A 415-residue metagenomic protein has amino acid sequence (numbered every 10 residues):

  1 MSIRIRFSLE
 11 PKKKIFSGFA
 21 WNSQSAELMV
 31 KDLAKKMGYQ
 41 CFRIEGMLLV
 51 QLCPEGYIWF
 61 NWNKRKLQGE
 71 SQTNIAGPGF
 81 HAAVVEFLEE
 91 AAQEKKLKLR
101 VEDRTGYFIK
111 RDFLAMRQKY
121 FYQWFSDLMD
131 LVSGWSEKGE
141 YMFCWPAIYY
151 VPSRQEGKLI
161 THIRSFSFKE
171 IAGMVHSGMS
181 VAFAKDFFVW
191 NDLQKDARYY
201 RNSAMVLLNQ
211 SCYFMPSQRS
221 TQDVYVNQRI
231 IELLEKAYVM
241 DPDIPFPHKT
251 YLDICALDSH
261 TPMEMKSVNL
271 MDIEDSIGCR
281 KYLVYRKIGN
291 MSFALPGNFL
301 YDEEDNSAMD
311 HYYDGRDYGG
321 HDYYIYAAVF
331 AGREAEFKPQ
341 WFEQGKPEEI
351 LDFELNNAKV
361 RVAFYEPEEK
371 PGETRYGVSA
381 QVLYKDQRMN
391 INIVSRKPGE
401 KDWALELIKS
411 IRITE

Functional and structural regions predicted by a protein language model:
M1-R280, R286, D305-A308, Y312-Y324: Acidic (Asp/Glu-rich) sequence patches and key acidic residues that form negatively charged surfaces used
V30-I44, G297-D305, E343-N356: Short secondary-structure junctions
L52, W59-W62, A294-L295, D322-A327 (+3 more regions): Short amphipathic beta-strand/extended segments with alternating polar/hydrophobic composition
G69, Y301, N390-N392: Short hydrophobic/aromatic-rich beta-strand segments that constitute the beta-sheet cores of beta-sandwich/beta-barrel
G77-V85, K397-I408: Short, charged, low-complexity patches
K287, A294, E336-K397, D402 (+1 more regions): Signature of long, low-cysteine stretches enriched in small and polar/charged residues
K287-W341, E368-E369: Secretory pathway targeting signatures of secreted, lumenal, and periplasmic proteins
K409-I413: Extracellular, beta-strand-rich glycan-interacting domains
